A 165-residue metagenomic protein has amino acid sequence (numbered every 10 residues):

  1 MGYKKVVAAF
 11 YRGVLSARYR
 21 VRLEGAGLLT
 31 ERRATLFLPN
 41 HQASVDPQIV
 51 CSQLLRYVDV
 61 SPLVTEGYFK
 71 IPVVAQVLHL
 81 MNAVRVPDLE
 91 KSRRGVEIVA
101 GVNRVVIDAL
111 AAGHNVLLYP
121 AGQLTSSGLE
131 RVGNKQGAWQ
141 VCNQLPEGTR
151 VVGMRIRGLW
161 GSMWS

Functional and structural regions predicted by a protein language model:
Y3, F10-H41: Helix-to-loop junction immediately C-terminal to a conserved catalytic motif
T30-G95: Catalytic core of membrane glycerolipid acyltransferases/transacylases, capturing the structured, soluble-facing
A34-L36, G113-Y119, R150: Residue-level preference for the first positions of well-ordered beta-strands
N40, T65, A121, M154-I156: Cofactor-binding loop segments of dinucleotide-utilizing enzymes, especially the Rossmann-like FAD- and NAD(P)+-binding
I71-V73, V102-A112: Short, charged beta->alpha transition segments
V77, D108, Q140-Q144: Hydrophobic/aromatic ligand-binding patch that stacks against planar heteroaromatic rings of cofactors or nucleotides
R94-V102: Glycine-rich anion/phosphate-binding loops
N115, Q123-S165: A cross-family acyltransferase "interaction/gating" segment
